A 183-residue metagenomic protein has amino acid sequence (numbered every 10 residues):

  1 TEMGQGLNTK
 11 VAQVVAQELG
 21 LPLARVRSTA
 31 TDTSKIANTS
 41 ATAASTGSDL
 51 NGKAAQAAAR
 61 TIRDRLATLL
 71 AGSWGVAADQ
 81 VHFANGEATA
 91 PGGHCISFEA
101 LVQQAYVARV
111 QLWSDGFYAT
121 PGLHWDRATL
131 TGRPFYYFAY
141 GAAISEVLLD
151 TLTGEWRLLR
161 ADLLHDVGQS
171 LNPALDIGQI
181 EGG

Functional and structural regions predicted by a protein language model:
T1-G183: Cofactor-binding beta-sheet edge motifs in enzyme active sites
